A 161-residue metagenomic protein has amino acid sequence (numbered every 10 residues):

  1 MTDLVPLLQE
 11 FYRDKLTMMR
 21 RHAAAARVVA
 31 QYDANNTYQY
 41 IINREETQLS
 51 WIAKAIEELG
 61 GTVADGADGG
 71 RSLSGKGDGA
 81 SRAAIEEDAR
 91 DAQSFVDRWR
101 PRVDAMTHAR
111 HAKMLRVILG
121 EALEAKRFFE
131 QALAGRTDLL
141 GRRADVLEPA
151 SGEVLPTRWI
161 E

Functional and structural regions predicted by a protein language model:
M1-E161: Iron-associated oxidoreductase/ferritin-like identity signal
